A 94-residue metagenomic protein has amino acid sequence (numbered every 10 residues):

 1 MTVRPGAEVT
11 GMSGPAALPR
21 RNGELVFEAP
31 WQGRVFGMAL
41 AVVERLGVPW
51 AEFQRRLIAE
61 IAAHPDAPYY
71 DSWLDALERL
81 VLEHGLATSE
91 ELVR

Functional and structural regions predicted by a protein language model:
T2-R94: A charge-rich, low-complexity, intrinsically flexible signal that marks solvent-exposed coils, linkers, repeats
